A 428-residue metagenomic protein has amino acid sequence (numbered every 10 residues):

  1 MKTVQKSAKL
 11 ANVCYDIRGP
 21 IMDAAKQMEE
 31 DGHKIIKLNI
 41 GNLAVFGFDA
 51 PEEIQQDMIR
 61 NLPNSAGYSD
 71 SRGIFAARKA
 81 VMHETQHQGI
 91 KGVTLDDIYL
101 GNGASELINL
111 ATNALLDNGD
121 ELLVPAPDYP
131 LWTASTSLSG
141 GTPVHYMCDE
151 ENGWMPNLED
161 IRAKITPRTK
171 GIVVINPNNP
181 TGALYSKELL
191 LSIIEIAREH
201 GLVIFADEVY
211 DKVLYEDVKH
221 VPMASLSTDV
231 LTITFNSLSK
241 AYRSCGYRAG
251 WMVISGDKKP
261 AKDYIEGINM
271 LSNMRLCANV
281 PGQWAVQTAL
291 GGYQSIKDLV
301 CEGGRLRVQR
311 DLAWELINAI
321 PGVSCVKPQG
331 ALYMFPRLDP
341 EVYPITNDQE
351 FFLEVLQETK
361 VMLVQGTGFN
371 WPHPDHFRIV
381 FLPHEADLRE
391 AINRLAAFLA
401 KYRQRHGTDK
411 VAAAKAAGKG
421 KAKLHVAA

Functional and structural regions predicted by a protein language model:
K2-G103, L110, C277, A289-Y293 (+1 more regions): N-terminal small-domain helix-loop-helix segment of the aminotransferase-like
I21, L38, M58, V81 (+14 more regions): Generic structural signal for small/hydrophobic residues in well-ordered secondary structure, especially within
D31, S139, E199-H200, V230 (+3 more regions): Helix C-cap/helix->beta junction micro-motif
Q55, S225-R307, W314-L316, F398-L399: Conserved core segment of the aminotransferase class I/II
H87, A163, P344-E350, E354-L363 (+1 more regions): PLP-dependent enzyme catalytic core of the Aspartate aminotransferase-like
A114-T136: Conserved PLP-anchoring active-site segment centered on the Schiff-base-forming lysine
V144, D149-H220: Active-site phosphate-binding strand-loop segment of PLP-dependent enzymes
Q287, G303-W314, C325-D339, H373: Conserved glycine-rich beta-strand-loop-beta hairpin in the small C-terminal domain of fold type I
